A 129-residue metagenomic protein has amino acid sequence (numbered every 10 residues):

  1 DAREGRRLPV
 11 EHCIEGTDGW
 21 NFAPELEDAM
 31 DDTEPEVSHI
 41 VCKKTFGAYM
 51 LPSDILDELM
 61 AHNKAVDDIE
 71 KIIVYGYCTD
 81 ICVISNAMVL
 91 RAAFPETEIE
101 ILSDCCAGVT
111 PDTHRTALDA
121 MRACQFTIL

Functional and structural regions predicted by a protein language model:
D1-K71: Active-site alpha/beta core segments
P24, M88, D119: Surface-exposed charge patches
A29, A93, C124: Change "in soluble alpha/beta enzymes" to "in soluble alpha/beta proteins
E36-S38, T97, F126: A structural micro-motif
K43-S85, A107-L129: Conserved N-terminal glycine/acidic-rich loop preference
C82-F94: Histidine-anchored nucleotide/phosphate-binding helix
E98-C105: Short internal beta-strands
